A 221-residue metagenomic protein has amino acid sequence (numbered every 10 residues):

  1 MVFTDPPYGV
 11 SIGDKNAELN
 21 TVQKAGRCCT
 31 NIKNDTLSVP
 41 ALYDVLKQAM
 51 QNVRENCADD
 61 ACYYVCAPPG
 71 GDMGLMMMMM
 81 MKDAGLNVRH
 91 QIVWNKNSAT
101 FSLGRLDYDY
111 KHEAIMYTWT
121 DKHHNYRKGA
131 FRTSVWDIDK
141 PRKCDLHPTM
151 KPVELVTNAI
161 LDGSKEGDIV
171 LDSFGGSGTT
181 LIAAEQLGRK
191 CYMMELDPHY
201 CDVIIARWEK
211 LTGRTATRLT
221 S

Functional and structural regions predicted by a protein language model:
M1-L106, Y110, D121-S221: S-adenosyl-L-methionine-dependent nucleic acid methyltransferase catalytic domains
K111-I115: Short hydrophobic/aromatic beta-strand or adjacent loop that forms the aromatic wall/cage of a ligand/substrate-binding
